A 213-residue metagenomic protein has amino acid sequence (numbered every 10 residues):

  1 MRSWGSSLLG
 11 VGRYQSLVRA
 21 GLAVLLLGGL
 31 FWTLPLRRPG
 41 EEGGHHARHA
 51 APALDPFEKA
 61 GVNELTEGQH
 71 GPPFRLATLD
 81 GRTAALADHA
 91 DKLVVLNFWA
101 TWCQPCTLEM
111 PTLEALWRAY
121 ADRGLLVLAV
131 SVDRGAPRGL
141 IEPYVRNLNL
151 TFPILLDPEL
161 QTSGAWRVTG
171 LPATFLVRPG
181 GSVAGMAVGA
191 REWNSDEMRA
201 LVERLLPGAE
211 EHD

Functional and structural regions predicted by a protein language model:
M1-H70, D213: N-terminal targeting signals for export/organelle localization
H45-P52, L176-D213: Thiol-/selenol-based redox modules, centered on thioredoxin-like and closely related oxidoreductase domains
L65-G68, P73-V94, W117-Y120: A short beta-strand-turn-helix
K92-V94, F98-W102, G170: Short pre-active-site segment immediately N-terminal to redox-active cysteine/selenocysteine motifs in thiol-based
V94-L96, L128-V130, F175: Conserved hydrophobic packing residues within short motifs/helices of P-loop NTPase cores of ABC-family ATPases
F98-A115: Conserved redox-active cysteine motifs that mediate thiol-disulfide chemistry, especially di-cysteine Cys-X(1-2)-Cys
G124-R138, L150-L160: Thiol-based oxidoreductase modules, predominantly thioredoxin-like and allied folds used for disulfide exchange
E142-G180: Short, internal strand/loop/helix patches that form the active-site neighborhood or redox-interaction surface
